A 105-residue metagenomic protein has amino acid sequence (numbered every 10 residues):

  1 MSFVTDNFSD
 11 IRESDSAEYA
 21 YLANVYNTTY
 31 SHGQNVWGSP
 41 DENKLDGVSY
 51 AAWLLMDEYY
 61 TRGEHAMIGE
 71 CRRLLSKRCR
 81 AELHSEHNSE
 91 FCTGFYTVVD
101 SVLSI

Functional and structural regions predicted by a protein language model:
M1-I105: Intrinsic-disorder/low-complexity detector
